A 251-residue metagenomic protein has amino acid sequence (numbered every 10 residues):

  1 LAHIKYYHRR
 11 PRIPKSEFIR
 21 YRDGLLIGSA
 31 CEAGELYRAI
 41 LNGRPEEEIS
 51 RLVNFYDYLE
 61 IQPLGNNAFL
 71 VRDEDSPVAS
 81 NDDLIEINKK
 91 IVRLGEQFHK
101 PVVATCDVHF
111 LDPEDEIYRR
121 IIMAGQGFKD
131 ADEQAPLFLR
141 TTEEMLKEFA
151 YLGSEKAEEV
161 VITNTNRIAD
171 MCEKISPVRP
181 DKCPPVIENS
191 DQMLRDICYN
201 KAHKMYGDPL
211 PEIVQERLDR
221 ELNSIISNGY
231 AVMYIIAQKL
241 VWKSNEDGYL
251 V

Functional and structural regions predicted by a protein language model:
L1-V251: Phosphodiester-processing cores and adjacent nucleic acid-binding clamps
